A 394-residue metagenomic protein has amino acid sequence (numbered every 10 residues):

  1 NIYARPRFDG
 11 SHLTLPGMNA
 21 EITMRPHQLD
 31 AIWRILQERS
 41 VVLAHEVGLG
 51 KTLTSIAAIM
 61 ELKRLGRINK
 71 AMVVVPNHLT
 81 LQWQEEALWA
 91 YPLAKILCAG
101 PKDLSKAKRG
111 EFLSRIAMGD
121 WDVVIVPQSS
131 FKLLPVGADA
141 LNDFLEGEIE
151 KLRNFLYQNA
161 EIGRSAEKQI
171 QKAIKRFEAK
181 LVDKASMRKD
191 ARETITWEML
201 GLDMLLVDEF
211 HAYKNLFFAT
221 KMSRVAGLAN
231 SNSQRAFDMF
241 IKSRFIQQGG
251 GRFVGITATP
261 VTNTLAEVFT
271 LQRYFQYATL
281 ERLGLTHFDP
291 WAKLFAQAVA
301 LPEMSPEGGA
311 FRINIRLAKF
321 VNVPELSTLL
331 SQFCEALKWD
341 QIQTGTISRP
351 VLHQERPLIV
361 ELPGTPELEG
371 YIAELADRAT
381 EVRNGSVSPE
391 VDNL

Functional and structural regions predicted by a protein language model:
Y3-A44: Conserved pre-motif I regulatory segment
I35, E46, A57-L62, W83 (+2 more regions): Hydrophobic residues on the short alpha-helix immediately C-terminal to a glycine-rich phosphate/catalytic loop
E38-L43, N69, D122, G251-R252: Pre-Walker A (Motif I) flank of P-loop NTPase domains
E46, P76, T259: P-loop (Walker A) phosphate-binding loop of NTP-binding proteins
L49, T54-E85, L93-A94, Q248-G251: Conserved SF1/SF2 helicase motif Ia
M60-E61, L88-Y91, A140-F144, K221-G227 (+1 more regions): Glycine-rich, phosphate-binding/catalytic loops in enzymes
L79-L104, R115, F275-T279: Conserved helix-turn-beta segment of the N-terminal RecA-like "Helicase ATP-binding" lobe in SF1/SF2 helicases
R109-L156, S165-K168, K172-M204, A212 (+2 more regions): Inter-lobe coupling linker of SF2 helicases/translocases
